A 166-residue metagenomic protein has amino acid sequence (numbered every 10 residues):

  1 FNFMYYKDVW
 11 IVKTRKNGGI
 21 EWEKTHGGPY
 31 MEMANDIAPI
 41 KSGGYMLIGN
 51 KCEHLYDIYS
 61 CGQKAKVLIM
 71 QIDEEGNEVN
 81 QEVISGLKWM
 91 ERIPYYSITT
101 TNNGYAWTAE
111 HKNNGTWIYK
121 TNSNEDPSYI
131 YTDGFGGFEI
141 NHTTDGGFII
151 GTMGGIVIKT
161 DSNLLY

Functional and structural regions predicted by a protein language model:
F1-Y166: A sequence-level/structural motif corresponding to short, flexible coil/turn segments enriched in small polar residues
